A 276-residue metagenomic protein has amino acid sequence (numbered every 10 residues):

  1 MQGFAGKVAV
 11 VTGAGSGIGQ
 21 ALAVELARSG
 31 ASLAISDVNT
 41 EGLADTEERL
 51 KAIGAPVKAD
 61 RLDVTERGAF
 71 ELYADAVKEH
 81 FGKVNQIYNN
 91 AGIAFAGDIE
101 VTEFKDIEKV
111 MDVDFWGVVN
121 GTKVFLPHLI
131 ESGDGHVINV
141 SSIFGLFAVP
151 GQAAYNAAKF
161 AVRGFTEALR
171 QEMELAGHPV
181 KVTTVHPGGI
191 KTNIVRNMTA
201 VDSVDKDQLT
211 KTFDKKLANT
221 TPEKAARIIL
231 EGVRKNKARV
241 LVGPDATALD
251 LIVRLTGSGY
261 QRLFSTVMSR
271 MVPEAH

Functional and structural regions predicted by a protein language model:
V8, G15-G17: Conserved glycine-rich cofactor-binding loop
T40-E41, D60-L72, F104: The beta1-alpha1 cofactor-binding region of Rossmann-like NAD(H)/NADP(H)-dependent oxidoreductases
I53-P56, A76-I87, F95: A glycine-rich helix->loop->beta "capping" turn within Rossmann-like NAD(P)(H)-dependent oxidoreductase domains
D98-I99, E103-K109: Substrate-binding pocket helix/loop in short-chain dehydrogenase/reductase
T122, A158: Active-site helix of classical SDR
S142: Residue(s) in the substrate-gating loop at a strand-loop-helix junction that position the organic substrate next
E174-P244: SDR active-site lid
